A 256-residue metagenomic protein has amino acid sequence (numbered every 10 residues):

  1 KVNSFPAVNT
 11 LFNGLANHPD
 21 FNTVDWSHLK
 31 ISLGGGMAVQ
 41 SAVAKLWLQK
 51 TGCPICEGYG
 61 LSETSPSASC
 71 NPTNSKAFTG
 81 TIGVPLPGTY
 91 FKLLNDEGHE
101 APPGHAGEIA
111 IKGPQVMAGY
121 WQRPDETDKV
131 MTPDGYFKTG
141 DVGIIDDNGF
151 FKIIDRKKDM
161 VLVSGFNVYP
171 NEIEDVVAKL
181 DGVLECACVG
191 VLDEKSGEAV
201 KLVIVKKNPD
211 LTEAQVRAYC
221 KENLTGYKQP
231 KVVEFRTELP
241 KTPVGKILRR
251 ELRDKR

Functional and structural regions predicted by a protein language model:
V2-A7, A16-A77, Y90, E97: Gly/Ser/Thr-rich phosphate-binding loop
F5, G113, A118-G119, E126-K129 (+4 more regions): AMP-binding/adenylate-forming catalytic core of the ANL superfamily
T10-F12, V39, V116: Alpha-helix capping/helix-boundary segments
W26-L29, L86-G88, V183, P230: Core-facing hydrophobic residues within beta-strands of well-ordered domains
G36, G60, G83, D141 (+1 more regions): Active-site glycine-centered loops adjacent to acidic/histidine catalytic or metal-binding residues that shape
C56-E63, G83-P85, V189-L192, E234: Beta-strand->loop->alpha-helix junctions that form or flank phosphate-binding loops in nucleotide-handling enzymes
V84-G88, H99-V130, V168: Conserved ATP/PPi-binding loop(s) of AMP-dependent carboxylate-activating enzymes
Y90, N95-G98, A106, E126 (+4 more regions): Residue-level recognition of short loop/turn positions
